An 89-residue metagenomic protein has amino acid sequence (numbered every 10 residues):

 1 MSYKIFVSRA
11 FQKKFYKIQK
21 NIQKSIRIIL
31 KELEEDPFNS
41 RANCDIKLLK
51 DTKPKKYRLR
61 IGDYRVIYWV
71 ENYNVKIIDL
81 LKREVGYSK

Functional and structural regions predicted by a protein language model:
S2-K4, R9, K13-K24, L30 (+4 more regions): Enriched for short, Lys/Arg-rich terminal
D36-P37: Blade/loop signatures of beta-propeller domains
D45-L48: Short, solvent-exposed loop/turn elements at beta->coil junctions and helix N-caps that rim active or binding pockets
